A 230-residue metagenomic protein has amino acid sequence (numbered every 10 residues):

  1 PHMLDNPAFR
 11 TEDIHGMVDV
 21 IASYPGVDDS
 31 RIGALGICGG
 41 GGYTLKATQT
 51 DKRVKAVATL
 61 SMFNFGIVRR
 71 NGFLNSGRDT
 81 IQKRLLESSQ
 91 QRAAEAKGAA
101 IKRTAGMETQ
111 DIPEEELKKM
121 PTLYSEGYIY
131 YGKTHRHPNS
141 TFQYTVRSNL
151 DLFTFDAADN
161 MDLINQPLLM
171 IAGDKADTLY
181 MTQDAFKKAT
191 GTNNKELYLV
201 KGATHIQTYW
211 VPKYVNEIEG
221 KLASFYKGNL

Functional and structural regions predicted by a protein language model:
M3-P25, G220: Alpha/beta-hydrolase active-site loop
I21, G41-K52, A185: Short glycine-enriched nucleophile-adjacent loop and the immediately C-terminal alpha-helix near the catalytic center
P25-C38, L168: Alpha/beta-hydrolase fold nucleophile elbow
L45-Y130: Alpha/beta-hydrolase-fold enzymes
I164, M170-A172: Short beta-strand/loop motif that positions the catalytic acidic residue of the alpha/beta-hydrolase fold
A172-Q183: Conserved alpha/beta-hydrolase "acid-adjacent" motif
T190-I206: Catalytic histidine neighborhood in serine/cysteine hydrolases with alpha/beta-hydrolase-type architecture
A203-N216: Catalytic histidine-centered segment of alpha/beta-hydrolase-like enzymes
